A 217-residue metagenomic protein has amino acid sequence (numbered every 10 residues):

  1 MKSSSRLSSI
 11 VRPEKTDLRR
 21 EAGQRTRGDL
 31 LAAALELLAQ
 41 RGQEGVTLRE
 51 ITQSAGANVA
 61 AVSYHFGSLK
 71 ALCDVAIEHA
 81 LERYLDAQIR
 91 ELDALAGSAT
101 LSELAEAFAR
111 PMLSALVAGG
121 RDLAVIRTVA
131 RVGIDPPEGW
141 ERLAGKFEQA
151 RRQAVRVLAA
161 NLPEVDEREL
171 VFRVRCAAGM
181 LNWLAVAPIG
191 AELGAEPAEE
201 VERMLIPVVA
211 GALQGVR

Functional and structural regions predicted by a protein language model:
M1-E14, E148-R175, M180-R217: C-terminal peripheral helix-coil segments that are non-catalytic and often amphipathic
T16-R20: Short Lys/Arg-rich basic patches
G23, R27-L35: Short, leucine-enriched amphipathic alpha-helices that occur as contiguous helical runs
D29, L37-A71, V75-H79: Helix-turn-helix
A80, Y84-L92: Conserved phosphoryl-transfer catalytic core
I89-L123: Hydrophobic alpha-helical connector segments
E103, V125, P137-L162: Amphipathic alpha-helical packing segments from all-alpha helical-bundle domains
F108, M112, I126-G133, A177-L181 (+1 more regions): Short alpha-helical scaffolding segments that buttress acidic/His motifs in well-ordered protein cores
